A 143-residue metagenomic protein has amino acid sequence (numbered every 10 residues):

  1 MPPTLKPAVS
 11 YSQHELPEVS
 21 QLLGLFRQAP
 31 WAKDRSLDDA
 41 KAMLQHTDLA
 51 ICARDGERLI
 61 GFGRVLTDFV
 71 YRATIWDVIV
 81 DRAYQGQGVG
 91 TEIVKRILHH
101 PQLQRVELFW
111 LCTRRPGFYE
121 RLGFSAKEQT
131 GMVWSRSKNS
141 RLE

Functional and structural regions predicted by a protein language model:
M1-L37, T130, E143: Short amphipathic alpha-helix that is part of the acyltransferase structural core
D39-I79: A conserved beta-strand-loop-helix scaffold within acyl/acetyltransferase catalytic domains
T74, G88, R105-E107: Short loop/turn motifs at secondary-structure junctions
Y84-I93: Conserved acetyl-CoA pyrophosphate-binding loop and the N-cap/start of the following alpha-helix in GNAT-like
R96: Active-site signature of alpha/beta-hydrolase-fold catalytic machinery across serine- and Asp/Cys-nucleophile hydrolases
L103-S137: Conserved active-site alpha-helix within GNAT-family acetyltransferase domains
S137-E143: Short, charged, surface-exposed secondary-structure boundary motifs
